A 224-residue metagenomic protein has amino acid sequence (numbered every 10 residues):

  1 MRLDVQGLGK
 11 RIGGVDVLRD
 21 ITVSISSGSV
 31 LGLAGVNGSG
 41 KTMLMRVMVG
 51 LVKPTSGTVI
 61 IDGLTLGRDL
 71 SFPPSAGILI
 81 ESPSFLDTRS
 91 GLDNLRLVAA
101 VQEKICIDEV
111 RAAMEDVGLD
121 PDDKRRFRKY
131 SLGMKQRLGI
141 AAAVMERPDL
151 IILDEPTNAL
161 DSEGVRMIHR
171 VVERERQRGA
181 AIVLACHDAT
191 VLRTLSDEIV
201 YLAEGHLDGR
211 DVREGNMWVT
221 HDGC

Functional and structural regions predicted by a protein language model:
A34-V36: The feature captures the beta-strand-to-loop junction immediately N-terminal to the Walker
V49: Helix-to-loop junction immediately C-terminal to a conserved catalytic motif
G57-F72: Conserved ABC transporter NBD signature motif
R96, I107-D122: Conserved ABC ATPase "signature" region
I151-E155: Catalytic Walker B motif of ABC-type/P-loop ATPase nucleotide-binding domains
C186-H187: H-loop/switch region of ABC-family ATPase nucleotide-binding domains
